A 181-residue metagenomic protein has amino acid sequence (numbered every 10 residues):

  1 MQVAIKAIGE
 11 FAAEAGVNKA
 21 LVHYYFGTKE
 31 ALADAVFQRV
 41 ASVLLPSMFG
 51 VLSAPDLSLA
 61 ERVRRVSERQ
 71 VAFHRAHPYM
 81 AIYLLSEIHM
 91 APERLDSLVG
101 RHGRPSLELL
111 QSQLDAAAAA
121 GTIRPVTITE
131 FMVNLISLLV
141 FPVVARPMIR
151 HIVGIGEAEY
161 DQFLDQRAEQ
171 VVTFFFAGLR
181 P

Functional and structural regions predicted by a protein language model:
M1-A31, A35: Helix-turn-helix
Q2-V3, F49-L57, H89, E93 (+3 more regions): Short, flexible helix-adjacent loops and helix caps
E14, G27, A31-A54, E61 (+4 more regions): Alpha-helical structural segments
D34, Q38, S42, A72 (+4 more regions): Generic alpha-helical structural context detector
G50-I82, A120, I128-L135, D165: Hydrophobic alpha-helical connector segments
R69-A72, A76, R104-A120, R124 (+1 more regions): C-terminal peripheral helix-coil segments that are non-catalytic and often amphipathic
R75-S97, R146-G154: Amphipathic alpha-helical segments used for helix-helix packing
